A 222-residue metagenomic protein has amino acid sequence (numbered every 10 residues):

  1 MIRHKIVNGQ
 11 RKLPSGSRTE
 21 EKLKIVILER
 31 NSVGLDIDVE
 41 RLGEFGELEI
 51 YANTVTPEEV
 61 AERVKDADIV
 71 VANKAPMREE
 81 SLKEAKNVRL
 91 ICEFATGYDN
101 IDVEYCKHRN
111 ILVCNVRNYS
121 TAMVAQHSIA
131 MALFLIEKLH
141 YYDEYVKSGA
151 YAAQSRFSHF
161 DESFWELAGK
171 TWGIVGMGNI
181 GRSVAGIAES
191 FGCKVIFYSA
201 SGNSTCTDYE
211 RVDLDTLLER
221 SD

Functional and structural regions predicted by a protein language model:
M1-I69, G192, I196: N-terminal glycine-/charge-rich "phosphate-binding" loop or analogous flexible N-terminal tail
A52, F94-A95, I111-A122, S199: Short beta->alpha connector loops at strand-helix junctions that form conserved, small/polar/Pro-enriched
A67, A85-V88, R220-D222: An anion/phosphate-binding loop that grips the pyrophosphate of nucleotide cofactors and donors
P76-V88, V103-Y105: Rossmann-fold NAD(P) dinucleotide-binding segment
D99-R109: Rossmann-fold NAD(P)-binding glycine/threonine-rich loop
R117-T171: Phosphate-binding beta-alpha-beta segment of Rossmann-like dinucleotide-binding domains, i.e., the NAD(P)
S158-D222: Rossmann-like dinucleotide/phosphate-binding beta-alpha-beta segment
